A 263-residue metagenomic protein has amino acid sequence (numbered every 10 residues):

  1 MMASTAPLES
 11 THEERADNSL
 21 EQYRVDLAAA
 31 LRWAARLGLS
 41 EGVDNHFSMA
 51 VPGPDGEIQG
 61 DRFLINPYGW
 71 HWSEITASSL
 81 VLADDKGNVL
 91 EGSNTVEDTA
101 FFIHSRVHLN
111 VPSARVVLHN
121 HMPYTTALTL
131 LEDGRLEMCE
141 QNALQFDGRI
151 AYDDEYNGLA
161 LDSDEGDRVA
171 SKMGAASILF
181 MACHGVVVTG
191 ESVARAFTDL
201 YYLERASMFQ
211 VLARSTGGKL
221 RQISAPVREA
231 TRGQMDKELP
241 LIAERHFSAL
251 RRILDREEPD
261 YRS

Functional and structural regions predicted by a protein language model:
M2-S263: Glycine-rich flexible loops
